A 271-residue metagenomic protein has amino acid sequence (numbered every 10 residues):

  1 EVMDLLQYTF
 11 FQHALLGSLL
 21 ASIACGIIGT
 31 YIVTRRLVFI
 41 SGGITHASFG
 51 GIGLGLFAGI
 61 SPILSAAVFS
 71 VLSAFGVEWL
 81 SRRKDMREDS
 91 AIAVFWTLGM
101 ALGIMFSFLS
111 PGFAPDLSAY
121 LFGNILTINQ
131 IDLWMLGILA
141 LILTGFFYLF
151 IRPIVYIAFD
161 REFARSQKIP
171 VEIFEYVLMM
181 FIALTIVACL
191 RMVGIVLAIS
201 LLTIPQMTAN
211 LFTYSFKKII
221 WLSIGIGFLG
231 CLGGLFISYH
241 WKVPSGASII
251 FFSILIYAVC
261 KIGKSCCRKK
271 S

Functional and structural regions predicted by a protein language model:
E1-I23, S271: Membrane-interfacial amphipathic/re-entrant helices at transmembrane-helix boundaries
Y8-H13, K84, I92-F150: Transmembrane helix-bundle core of multi-pass membrane transporters and related energy-transducing complexes
L15-L20, I63-V68, A93-V94, L133-I138 (+3 more regions): Hydrophobic alpha-helical transmembrane segments
G17-G26, A47, G51, G55 (+15 more regions): Alpha-helical transmembrane segments in multi-pass membrane proteins
T30-F113, A209-W221, H240-W241, S265-C266: Short loop segments and helix-boundary regions at transmembrane helix junctions of multi-pass inner-membrane proteins
L133-I204: Helix-loop-helix "hairpin" substructures at the membrane interface of multi-pass membrane proteins
M192, V196-A247: Transmembrane alpha-helical segments in multi-pass inner-membrane proteins
V243-I250, I254-S271: Cytosolic-side transmembrane-helix boundaries in multi-pass membrane proteins
